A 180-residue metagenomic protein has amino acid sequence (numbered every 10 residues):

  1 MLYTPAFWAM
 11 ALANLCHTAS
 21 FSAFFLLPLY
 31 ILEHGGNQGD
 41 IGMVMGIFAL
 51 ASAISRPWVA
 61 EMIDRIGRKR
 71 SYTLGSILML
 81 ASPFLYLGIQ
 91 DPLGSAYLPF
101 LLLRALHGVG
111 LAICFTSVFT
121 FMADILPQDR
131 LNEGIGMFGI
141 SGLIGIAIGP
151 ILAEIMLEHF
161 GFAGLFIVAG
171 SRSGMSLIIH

Functional and structural regions predicted by a protein language model:
Y3-A49: Helix-loop boundary and gating motifs at the non-cytosolic
S22, A49-P57, I146-A147: Residue-level signature of mid-helix packing/kink "hotspots" within the transmembrane helices of 12-pass Major
P28, G145-L157: Small-residue (Gly/Pro/Ala) motifs that create kinks and tight helix-helix packing interfaces
S55-G67: Helix-to-loop junctions at the C-terminal end of transmembrane segments in multipass secondary transporters
I77-G94: C-terminal ends and interior cores of transmembrane alpha-helices in multi-pass membrane transporters/permeases
L103-G142: Cytoplasmic helix-loop-helix junction between adjacent transmembrane helices in 12-TM secondary transporters
G164-H180: Symmetry-related core transmembrane helices of the 12-TM Major Facilitator Superfamily/SLC fold
